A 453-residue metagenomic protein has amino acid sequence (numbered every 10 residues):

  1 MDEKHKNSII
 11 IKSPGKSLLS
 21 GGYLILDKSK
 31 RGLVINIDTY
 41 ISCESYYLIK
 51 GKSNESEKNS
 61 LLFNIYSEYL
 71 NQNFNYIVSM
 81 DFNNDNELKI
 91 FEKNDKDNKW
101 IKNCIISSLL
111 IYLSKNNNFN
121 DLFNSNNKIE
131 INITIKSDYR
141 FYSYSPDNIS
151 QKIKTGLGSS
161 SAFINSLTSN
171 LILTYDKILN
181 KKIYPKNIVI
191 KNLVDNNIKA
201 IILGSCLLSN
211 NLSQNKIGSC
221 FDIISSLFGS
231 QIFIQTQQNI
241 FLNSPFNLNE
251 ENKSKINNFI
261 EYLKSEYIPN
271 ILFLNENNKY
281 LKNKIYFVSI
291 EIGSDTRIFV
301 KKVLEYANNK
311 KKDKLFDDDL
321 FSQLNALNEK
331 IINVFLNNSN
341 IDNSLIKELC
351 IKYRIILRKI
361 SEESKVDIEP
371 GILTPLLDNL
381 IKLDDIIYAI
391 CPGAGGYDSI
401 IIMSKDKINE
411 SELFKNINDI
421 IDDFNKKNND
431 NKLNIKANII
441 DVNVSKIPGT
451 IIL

Functional and structural regions predicted by a protein language model:
M1-D27, V34-N127, K136, R140-I153 (+3 more regions): C-terminal nucleotide
C104, A162-T174: Stable alpha-helical structural segments in soluble proteins, enriched in small hydrophobic residues
I129-I131: Intrinsically disordered, low-complexity, Ser/Thr/Glu/Asp/Lys/Arg-enriched terminal regions and linkers of eukaryotic
G156-L157: Acidic catalytic motifs of isoprenoid enzymes
S160, G393: Short, conserved phosphate/pyrophosphate- and ester-handling motifs at nucleotide-, phospho-/glycolipid
Y397: Active-site pocket scaffolds in enzymes
